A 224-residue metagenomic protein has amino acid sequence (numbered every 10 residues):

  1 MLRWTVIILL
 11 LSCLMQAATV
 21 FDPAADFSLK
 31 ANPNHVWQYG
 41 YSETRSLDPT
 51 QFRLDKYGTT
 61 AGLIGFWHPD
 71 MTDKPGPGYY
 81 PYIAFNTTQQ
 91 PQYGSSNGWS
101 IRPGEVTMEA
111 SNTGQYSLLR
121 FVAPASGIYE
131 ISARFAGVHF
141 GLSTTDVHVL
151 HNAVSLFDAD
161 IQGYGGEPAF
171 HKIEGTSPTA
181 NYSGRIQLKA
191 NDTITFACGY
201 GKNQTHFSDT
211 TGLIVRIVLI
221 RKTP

Functional and structural regions predicted by a protein language model:
M1: The two-metal-ion catalytic cores of nucleic-acid processing enzymes
W4-C13: Sec-dependent N-terminal signal peptides
A18-P224: Gly-Asp-aromatic-enriched flexible segments
